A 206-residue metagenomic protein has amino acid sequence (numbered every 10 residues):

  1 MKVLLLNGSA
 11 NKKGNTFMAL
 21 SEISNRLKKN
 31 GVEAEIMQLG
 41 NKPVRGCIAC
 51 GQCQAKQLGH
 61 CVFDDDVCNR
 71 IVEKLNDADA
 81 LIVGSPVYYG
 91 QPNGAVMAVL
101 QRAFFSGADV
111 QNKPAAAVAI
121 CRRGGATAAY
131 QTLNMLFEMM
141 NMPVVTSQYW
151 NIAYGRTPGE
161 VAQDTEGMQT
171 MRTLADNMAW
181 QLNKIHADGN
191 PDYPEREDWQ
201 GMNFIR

Functional and structural regions predicted by a protein language model:
K2-V32: N-terminal beta1-alpha1 ligand-phosphate binding loop
N25-V32, Q52, A80, F104-A108 (+3 more regions): Generic secondary-structure signature for well-ordered alpha-helical cores
E33-K42: A short beta-strand-loop structural module common to alpha/beta enzyme folds
K42-L75, G201-R206: Cysteine-cluster motifs in flexible loop/terminal segments that predominantly coordinate metals
G51-A55, N134, Q163-T165: Short, hinge-like loop/turn segments at secondary-structure boundaries
V62-Y149: Helix-loop-strand module that forms the ligand-binding subsite of alpha/beta enzymes
P143-R206: Glycine-rich phosphate/pyrophosphate-binding loop and the adjoining helix
